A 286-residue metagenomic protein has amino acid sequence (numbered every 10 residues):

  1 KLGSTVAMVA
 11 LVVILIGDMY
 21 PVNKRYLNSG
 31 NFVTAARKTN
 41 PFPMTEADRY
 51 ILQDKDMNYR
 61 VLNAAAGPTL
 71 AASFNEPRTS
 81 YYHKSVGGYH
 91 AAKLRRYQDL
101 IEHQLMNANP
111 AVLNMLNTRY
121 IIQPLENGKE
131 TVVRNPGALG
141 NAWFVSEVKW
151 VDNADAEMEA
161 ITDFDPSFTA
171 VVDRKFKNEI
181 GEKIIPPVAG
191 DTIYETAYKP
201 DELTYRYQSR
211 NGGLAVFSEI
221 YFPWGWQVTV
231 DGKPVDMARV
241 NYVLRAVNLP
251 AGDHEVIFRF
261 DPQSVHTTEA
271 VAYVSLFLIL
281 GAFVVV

Functional and structural regions predicted by a protein language model:
K1-M44, L249-V286: Contiguous transmembrane helix-bundle modules in multi-pass membrane proteins
L2-V13, Y26-S29, M115, E126-P136 (+6 more regions): Composition- and surface-driven signal marking solvent-exposed, interaction-prone regions in large proteins
A7-I14, N58-V61, R119-Y120, K129-V132 (+3 more regions): Beta-sheet entry/capping signal
D18-A189, Y194, R210, K233: Extracytoplasmic
R119, G128, F168, V172-V286: Active-site-proximal, structured, solvent-exposed surfaces of multi-pass membrane proteins that position macromolecular
